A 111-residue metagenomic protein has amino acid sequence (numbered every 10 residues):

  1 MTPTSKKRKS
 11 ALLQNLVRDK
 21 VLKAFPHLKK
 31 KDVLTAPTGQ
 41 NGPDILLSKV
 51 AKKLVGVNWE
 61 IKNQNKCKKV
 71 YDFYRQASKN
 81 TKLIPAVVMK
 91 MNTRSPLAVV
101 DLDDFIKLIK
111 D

Functional and structural regions predicted by a protein language model:
M1-D111: Catalytic phosphate/metal-binding cores of nucleic-acid and nucleotide-processing enzymes, i.e., regions that mediate
